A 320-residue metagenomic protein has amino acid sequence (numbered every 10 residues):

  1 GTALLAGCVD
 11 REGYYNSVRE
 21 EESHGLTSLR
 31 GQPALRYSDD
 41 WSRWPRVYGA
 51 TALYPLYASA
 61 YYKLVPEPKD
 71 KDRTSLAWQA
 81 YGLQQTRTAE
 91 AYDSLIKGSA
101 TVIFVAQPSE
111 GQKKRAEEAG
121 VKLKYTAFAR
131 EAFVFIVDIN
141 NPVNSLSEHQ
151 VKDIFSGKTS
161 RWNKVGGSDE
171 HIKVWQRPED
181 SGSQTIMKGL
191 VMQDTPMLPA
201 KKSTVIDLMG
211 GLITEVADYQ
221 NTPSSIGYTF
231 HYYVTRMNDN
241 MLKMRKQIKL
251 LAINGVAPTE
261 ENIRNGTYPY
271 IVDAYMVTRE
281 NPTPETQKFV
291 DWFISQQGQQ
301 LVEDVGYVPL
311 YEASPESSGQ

Functional and structural regions predicted by a protein language model:
G1-E131, I136-Q320: Exported/periplasmic ABC-transporter solute-binding proteins
